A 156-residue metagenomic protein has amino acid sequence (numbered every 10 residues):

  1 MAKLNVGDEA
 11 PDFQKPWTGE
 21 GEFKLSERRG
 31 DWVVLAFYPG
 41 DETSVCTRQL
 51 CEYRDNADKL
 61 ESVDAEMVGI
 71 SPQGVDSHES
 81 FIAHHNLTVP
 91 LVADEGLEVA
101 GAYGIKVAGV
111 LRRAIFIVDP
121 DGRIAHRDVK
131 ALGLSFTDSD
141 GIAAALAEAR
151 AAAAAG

Functional and structural regions predicted by a protein language model:
M1-G156: Chalcogenol-based redox active-site neighborhoods
